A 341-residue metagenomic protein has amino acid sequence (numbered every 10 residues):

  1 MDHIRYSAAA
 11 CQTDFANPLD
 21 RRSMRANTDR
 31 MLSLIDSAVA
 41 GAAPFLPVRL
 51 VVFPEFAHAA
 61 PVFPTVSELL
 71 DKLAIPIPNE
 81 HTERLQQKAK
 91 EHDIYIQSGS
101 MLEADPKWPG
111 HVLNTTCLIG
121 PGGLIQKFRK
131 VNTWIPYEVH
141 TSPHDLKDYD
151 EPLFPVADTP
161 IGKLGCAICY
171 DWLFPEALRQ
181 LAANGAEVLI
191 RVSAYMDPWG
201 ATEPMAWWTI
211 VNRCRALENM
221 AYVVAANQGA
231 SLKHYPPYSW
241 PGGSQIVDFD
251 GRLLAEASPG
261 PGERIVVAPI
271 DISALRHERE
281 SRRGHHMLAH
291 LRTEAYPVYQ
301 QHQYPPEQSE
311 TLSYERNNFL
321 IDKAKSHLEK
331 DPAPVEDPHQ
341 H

Functional and structural regions predicted by a protein language model:
M1-L50, I190: N-terminal active-site segment of His-dependent metallophosphoesterases
A8, G110, N114-Q126, G243-E256: Short, glycine-anchored, charge-dense loop/turn motifs used at functional sites
Q12-D14, P54, R129, V192-S193 (+2 more regions): Residue-level recognition of beta-strand->loop/alpha-helix junctions
R25-D29, D36-P121, I125-K127, Y195-R213 (+1 more regions): Cys-nucleophile CN-hydrolase/nitrilase-fold catalytic domain and related Cys-dependent amidase chemistry that acts on
P78-Q97, K163, C169-V266: CN hydrolase (nitrilase-like) catalytic-core segments centered on the catalytic cysteine and neighboring Lys/Glu
I96-E103, T133-T141, V224-G229: Short Pro/Gly-enriched beta-strand edge/turn motifs at strand-loop
A104-V188, V192-C214: Active-site catalytic loop in hydrolytic enzyme cores
E218, N227-H341: C-terminal beta-strand edge segments of enzyme domains
